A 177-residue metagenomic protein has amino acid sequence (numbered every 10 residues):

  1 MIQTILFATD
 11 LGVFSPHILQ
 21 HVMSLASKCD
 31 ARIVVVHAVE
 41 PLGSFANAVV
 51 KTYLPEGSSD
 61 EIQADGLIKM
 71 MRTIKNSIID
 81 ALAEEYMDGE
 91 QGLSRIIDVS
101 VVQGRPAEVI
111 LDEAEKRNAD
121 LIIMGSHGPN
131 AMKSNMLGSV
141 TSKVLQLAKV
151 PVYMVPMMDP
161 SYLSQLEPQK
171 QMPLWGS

Functional and structural regions predicted by a protein language model:
M1, L42, D80-I122, D159-S177: Structural beta-alpha unit
M1-E61, S161, K170-S177: Small/aliphatic-rich secondary-structure junction motif
L11, L121-K143, S161-L163: Glycine-rich, Arg-bearing micro-motifs that act as flexible, cationic patches
S24-S27, E115-K116, Q146: Solvent-exposed polar/charged
V36, D98-V102, Y153: General small-molecule cofactor/ligand-binding pocket signal
E56-N76: A short acidic, glycine-rich active-site loop that binds or catalyzes chemistry on phosphate/adenosine moieties
V152-M158: Short, flexible loop segments at boundaries between secondary-structure elements
